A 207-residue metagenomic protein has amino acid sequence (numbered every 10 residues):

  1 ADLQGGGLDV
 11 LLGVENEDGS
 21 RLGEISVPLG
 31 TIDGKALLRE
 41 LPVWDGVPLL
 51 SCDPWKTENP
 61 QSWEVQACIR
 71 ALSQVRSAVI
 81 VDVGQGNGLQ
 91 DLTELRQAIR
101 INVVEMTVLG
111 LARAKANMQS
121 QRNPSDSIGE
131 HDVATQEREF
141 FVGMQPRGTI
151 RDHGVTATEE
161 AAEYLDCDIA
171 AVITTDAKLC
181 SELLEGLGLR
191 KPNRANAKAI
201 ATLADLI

Functional and structural regions predicted by a protein language model:
A1-L49: Phosphate-binding loop that captures ATP/GTP phosphates
D33-W44, P48-G88: Cytosolic-facing regulatory segments adjacent to core modules
S51-C52, I80-D82, I101-M106, E139-Q145: Conserved beta-strand segments of the P-loop GTPase G domain that flank and frequently precede/overlap
A78, I99-N102, I169-A171: Well-ordered beta-strand positions
G88-V108: Inter-motif core of Ras-like GTPase G domains
A114-A134: Conserved C-terminal guanine-recognition region of P-loop GTPase G domains, centered on the G4
Q145-R147, T158-R190: Beta-strand-loop-alpha "switch" segments that mediate conformational coupling across diverse proteins
E182-I207: NTP-binding/hydrolysis catalytic cores, primarily Walker-type P-loop NTPases
